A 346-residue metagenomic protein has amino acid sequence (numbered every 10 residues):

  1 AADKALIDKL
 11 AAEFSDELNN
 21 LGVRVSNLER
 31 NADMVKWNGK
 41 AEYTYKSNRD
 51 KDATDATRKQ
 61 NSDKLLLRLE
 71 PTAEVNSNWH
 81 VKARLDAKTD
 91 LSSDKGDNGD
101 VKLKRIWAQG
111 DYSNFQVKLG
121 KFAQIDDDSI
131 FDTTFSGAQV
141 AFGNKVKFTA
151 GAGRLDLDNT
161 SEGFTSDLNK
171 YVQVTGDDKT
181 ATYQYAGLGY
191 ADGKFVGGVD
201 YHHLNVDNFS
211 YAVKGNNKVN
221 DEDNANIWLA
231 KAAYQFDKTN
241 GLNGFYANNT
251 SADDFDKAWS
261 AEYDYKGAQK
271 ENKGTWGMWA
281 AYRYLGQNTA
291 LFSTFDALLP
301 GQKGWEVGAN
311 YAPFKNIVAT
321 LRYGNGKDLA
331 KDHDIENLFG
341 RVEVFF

Functional and structural regions predicted by a protein language model:
A1-K40: N-terminal periplasmic/intermembrane-space "pro-region" immediately following the signal or transit peptide
A5, T44-Q60, S93, N98 (+3 more regions): Outer-membrane beta-barrel pore domains
I7, S15-L18, G22-V25, N169-Y171 (+3 more regions): Intrinsically disordered, low-complexity regions
L21, D63, N240: Functionally constrained cores in energy, signaling, and assembly domains
M34-K36, K40-K46, R58-K170, T180-L204 (+2 more regions): Outer membrane beta-barrel
T54, E162-G176, K214-N216: Flexible coil/linker segments and helix-coil junctions enriched in charged and small residues
